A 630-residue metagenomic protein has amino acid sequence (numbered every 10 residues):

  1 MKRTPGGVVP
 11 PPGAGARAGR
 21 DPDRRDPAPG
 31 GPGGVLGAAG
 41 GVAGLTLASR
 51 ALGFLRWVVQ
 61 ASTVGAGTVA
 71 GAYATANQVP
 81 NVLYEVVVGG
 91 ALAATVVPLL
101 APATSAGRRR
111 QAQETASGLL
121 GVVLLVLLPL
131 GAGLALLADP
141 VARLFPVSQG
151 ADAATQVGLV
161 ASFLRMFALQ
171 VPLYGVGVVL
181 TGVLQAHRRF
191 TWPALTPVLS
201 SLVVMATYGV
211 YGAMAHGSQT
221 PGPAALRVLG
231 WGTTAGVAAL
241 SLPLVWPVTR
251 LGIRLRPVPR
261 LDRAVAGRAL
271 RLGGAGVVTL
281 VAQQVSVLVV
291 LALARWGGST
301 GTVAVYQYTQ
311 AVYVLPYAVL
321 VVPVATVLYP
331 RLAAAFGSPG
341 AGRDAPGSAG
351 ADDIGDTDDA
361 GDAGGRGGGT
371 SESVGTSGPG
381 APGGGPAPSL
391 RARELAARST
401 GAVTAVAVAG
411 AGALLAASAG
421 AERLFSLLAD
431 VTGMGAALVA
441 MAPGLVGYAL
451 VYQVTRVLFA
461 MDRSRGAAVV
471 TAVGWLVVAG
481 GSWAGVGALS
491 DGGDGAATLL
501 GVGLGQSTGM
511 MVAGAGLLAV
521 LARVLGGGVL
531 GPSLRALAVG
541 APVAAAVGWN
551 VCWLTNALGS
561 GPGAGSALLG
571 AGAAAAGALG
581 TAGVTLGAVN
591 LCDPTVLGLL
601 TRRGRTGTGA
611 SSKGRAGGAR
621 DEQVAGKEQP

Functional and structural regions predicted by a protein language model:
M1-D359, R366-P630: Membrane-embedded alpha-helical bundles of multi-pass transporters/translocases, especially carrier/permease families
